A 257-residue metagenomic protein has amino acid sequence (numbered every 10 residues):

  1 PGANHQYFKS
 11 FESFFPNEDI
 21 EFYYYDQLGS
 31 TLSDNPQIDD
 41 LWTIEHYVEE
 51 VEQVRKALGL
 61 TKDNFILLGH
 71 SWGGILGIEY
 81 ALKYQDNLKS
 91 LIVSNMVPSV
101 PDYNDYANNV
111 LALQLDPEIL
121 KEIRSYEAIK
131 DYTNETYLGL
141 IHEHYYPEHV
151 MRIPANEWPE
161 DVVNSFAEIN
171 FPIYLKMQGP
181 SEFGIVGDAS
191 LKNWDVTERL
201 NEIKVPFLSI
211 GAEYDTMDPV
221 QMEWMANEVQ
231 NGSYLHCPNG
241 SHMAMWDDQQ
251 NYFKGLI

Functional and structural regions predicted by a protein language model:
P1-D40, V54-R55: Conserved HGGG/HGGXW glycine-rich cap/lid loop of the alpha/beta-hydrolase fold
E45-N64: Conserved acidic catalytic loop of the alpha/beta-hydrolase fold
T61-A107: Conserved hydrolase catalytic core segment
L91-T133: Flexible "cap/lid" loop of the alpha/beta hydrolase fold
K121-E198, V205: Alpha/beta-hydrolase
I203, S209-G211: Short beta-strand/loop motif that positions the catalytic acidic residue of the alpha/beta-hydrolase fold
T216-Q221: Conserved alpha/beta-hydrolase "acid-adjacent" motif
C237-F253: Catalytic histidine-centered segment of alpha/beta-hydrolase-like enzymes
